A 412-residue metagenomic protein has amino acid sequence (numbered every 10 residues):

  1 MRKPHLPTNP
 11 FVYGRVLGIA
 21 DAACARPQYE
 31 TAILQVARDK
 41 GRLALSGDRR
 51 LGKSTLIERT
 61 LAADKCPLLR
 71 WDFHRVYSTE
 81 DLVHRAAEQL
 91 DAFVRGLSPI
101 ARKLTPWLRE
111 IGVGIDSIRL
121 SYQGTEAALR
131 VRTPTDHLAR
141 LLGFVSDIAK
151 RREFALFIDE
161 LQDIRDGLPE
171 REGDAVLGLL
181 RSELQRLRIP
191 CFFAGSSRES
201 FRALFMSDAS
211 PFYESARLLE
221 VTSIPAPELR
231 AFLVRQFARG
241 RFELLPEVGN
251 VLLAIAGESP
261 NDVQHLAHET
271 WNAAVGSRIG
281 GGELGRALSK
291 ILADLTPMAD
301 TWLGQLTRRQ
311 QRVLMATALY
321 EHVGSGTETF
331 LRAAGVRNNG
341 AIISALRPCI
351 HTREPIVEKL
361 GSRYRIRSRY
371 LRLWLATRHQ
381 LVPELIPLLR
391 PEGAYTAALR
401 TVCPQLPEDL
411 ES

Functional and structural regions predicted by a protein language model:
M1-L43, D48, E384, L388 (+1 more regions): A short, basic N-terminal segment
K3-N9, A293, P297-S412: C-terminal leucine-rich, beta-strand-based interaction scaffolds used for sensing/assembly
Y13, E80-P99, R109-L120: Conserved NTP-binding/hydrolysis module of P-loop NTPases
S46-W71: P-loop NTPase Walker A phosphate-binding motif
L69-T79: A short hydrophobic beta-strand->loop->alpha-helix junction that borders the nucleotide-binding pocket of P-loop NTPases
A127-R198, M206-S207: Conserved Walker B catalytic segment
R198-A216: Short regulatory helix/loop adjacent to the ATP-binding pocket of P-loop NTPases
A231-M298, R308, R369: Amphipathic alpha-helical "lid/sensor" segments that cap RecA-like P-loop NTPase cores
